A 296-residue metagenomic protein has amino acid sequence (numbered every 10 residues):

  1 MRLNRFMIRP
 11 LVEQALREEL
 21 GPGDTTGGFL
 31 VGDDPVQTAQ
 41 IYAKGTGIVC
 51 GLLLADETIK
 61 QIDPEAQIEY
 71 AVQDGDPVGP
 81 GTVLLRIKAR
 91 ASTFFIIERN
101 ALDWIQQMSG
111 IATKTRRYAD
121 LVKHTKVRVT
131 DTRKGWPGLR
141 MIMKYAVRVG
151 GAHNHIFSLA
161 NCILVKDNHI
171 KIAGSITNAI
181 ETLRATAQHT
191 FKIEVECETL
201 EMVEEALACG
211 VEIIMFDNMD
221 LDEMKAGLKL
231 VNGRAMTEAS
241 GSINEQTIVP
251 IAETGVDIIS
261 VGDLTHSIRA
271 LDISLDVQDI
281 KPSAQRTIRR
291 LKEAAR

Functional and structural regions predicted by a protein language model:
M1-C209, I213, K225-L230, R234-E238 (+3 more regions): Acidic/glycine-rich phosphate/pyrophosphate-binding loops and surrounding catalytic core that coordinate Mg2+
N218, G241, D263-L264: Short secondary-structure boundary segments
D263-R296: Short, charged, intrinsically disordered terminal tails
